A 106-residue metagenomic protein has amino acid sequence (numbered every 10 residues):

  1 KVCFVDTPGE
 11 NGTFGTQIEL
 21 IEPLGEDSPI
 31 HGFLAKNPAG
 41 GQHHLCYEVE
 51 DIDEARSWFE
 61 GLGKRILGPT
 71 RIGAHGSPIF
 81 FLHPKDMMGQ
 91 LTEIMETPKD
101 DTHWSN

Functional and structural regions predicted by a protein language model:
C3-D6, G12-E19, D53-N106: Vicinal oxygen chelate
C3-T16, L24-G25, I30-E54: Vicinal oxygen chelate
